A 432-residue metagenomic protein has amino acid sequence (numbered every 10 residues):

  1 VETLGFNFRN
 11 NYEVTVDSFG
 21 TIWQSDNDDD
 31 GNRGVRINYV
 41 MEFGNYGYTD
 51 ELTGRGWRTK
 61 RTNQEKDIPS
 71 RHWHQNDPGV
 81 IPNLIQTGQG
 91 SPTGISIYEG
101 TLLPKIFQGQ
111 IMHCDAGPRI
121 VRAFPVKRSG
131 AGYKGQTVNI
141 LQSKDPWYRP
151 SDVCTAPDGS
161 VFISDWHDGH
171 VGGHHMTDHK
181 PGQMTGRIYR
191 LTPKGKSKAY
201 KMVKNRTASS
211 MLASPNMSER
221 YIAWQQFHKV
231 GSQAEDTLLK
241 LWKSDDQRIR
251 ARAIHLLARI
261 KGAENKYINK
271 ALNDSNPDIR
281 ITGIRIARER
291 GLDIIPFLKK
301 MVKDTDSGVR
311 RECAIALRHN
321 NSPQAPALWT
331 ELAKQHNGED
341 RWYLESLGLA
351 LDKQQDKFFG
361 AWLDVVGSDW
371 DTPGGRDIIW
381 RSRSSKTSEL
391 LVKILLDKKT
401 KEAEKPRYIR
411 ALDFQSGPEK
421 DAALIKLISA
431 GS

Functional and structural regions predicted by a protein language model:
V1-A208, H228-K229: Beta-propeller domains with acidic blade repeats across secreted/periplasmic ectodomains and cytosolic WD/CNH propellers
S164, D178-M184, L191-S432: Long, ordered, helix-rich scaffold segments
